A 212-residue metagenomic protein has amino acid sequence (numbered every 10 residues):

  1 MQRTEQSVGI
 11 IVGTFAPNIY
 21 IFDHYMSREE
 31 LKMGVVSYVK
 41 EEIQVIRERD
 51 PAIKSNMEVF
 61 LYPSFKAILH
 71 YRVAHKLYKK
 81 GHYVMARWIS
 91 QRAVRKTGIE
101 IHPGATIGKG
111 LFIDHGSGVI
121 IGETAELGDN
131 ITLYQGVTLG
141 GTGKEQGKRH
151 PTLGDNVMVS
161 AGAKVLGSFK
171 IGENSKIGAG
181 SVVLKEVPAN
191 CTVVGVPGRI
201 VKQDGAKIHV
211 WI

Functional and structural regions predicted by a protein language model:
M1-T97, I208-I212: Terminal amphipathic alpha-helical/low-complexity segments used for targeting or macromolecular assembly
L61, K66-L69, H102, G140 (+1 more regions): Generic, ordered loop/turn and secondary-structure boundary motif
T97, H102-P103, G108-K109, D114-E123 (+10 more regions): Left-handed beta-helix
Q146-H150, K202: Conserved phosphate- and dinucleotide-binding cores of soluble alpha/beta proteins, encompassing both enzyme active
C191, V196-V210: Conserved beta-strand-loop-alpha-helix hinge in the C-terminal portion of ABC ATPase nucleotide-binding domains
